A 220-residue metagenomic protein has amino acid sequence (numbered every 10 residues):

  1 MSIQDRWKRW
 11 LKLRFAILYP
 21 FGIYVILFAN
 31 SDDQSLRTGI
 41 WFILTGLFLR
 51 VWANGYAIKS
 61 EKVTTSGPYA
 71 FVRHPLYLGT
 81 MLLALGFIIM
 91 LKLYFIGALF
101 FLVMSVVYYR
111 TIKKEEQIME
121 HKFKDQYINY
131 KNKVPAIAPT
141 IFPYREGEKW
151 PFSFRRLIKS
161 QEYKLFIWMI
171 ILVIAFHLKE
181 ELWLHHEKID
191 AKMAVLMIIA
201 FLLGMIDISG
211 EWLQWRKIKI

Functional and structural regions predicted by a protein language model:
M1-S66, M81-I220: Membrane-anchoring alpha-helices and their flanking helix-loop junctions
G67-A70, H74-M81: Glycine-rich acyl-CoA binding loop
